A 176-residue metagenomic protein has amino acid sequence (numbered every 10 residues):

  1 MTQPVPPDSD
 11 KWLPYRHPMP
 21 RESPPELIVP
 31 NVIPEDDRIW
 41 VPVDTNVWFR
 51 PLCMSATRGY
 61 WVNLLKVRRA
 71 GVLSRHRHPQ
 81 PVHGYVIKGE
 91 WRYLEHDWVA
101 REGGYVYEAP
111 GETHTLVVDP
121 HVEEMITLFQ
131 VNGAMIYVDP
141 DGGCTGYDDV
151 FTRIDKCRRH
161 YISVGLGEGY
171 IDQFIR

Functional and structural regions predicted by a protein language model:
M1-G59, D155-R176: A short, N-terminal "cap"/entry segment at the start of jelly-roll beta-barrel domains of the cupin/DSBH fold
F49-P51, V62-L64, H83, Y105-Y107 (+1 more regions): Conserved hydrophobic/aromatic beta-strand scaffold that supports enzyme active sites
R50-R58, G71, R77-P81: Active-site region of the double-stranded beta-helix
A56, W91-V118: Short acidic-glycine-tyrosine-enriched beta hairpin
N63, R69, Q80, V106-Y107 (+3 more regions): Beta-strand-enriched cores of mature, soluble protein domains
R68-A70, R77-E95, R101-E102: Glycine- and acidic-residue-biased ligand/ion/polar-headgroup-sensing regions
R101, P110-P140: Ligand-binding loop in jelly-roll beta-barrel domains
G142-I162: Glycine- and charge-enriched low-complexity intrinsically disordered segments
